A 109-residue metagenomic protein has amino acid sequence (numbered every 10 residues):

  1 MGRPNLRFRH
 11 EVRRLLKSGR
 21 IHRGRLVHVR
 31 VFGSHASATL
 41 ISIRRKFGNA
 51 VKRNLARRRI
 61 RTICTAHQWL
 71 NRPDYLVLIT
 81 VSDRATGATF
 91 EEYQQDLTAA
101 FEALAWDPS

Functional and structural regions predicted by a protein language model:
M1-S109: Positively charged, solvent-exposed patches that mediate nucleic-acid binding
